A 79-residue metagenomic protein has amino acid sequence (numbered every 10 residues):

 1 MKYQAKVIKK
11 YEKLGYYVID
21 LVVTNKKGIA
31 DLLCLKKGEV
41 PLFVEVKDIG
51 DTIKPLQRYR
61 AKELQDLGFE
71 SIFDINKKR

Functional and structural regions predicted by a protein language model:
M1-R79: Catalytic phosphate/metal-binding cores of nucleic-acid and nucleotide-processing enzymes, i.e., regions that mediate
